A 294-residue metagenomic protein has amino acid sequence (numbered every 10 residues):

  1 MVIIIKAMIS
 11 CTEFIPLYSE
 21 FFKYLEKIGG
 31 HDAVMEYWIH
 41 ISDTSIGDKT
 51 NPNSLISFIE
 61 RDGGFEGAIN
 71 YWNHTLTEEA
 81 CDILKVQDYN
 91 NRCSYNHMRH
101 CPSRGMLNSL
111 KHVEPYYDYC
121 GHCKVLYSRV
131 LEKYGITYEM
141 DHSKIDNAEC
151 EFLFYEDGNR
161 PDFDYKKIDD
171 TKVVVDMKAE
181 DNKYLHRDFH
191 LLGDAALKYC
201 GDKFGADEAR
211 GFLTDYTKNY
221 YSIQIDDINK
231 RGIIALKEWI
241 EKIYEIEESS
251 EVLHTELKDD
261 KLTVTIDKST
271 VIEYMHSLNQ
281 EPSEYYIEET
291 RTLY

Functional and structural regions predicted by a protein language model:
M1-Y95, H100-H122, L126-E289, L293: N-terminal accessory segment detector
